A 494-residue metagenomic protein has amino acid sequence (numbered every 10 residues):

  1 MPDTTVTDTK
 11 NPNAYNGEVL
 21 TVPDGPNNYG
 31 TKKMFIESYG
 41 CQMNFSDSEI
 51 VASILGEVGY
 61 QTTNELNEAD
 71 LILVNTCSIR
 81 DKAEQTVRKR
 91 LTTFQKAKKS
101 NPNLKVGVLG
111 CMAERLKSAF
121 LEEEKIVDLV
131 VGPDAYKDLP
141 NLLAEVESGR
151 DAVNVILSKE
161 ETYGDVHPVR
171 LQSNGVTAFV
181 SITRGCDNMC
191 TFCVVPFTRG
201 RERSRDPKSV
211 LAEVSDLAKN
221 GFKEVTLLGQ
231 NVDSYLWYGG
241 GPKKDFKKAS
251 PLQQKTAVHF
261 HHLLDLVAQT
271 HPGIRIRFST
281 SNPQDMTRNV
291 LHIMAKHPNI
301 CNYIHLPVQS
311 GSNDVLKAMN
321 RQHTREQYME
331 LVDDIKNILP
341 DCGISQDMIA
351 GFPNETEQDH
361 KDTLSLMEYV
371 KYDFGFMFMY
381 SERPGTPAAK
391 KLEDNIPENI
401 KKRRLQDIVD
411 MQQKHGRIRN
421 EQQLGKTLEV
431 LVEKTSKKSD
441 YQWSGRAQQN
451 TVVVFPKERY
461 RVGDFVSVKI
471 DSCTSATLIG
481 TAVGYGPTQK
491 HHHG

Functional and structural regions predicted by a protein language model:
M1-Y235, H259, E326-N337, K361 (+5 more regions): Proteins enriched for Cys/Gly/acidic motifs involved in redox and nucleic-acid/cofactor modification
P2-T7, L20, A388-G494: Terminal RNA-binding accessory module
N103-G107, R115, K219-H360, E368: Conserved SAM/AdoMet-binding glycine-rich loop
Q172-V176, C186-N188, I300, S310 (+5 more regions): Short flexible coil/turn linkers enriched for glycine and charged/polar residues that connect secondary-structure
C190, V210, L227, F278 (+6 more regions): Conserved, mostly hydrophobic/aromatic
G229, T280-N282, V308-S310, Q346-A350 (+6 more regions): Active-site proximal loops enriched in glycine and acidic residues that flank catalytic Cys/His/Asp and coordinate
V290-L291, T363, F455-P456: Short beta-alpha junctions and helix-cap segments that line functional grooves
N302-I304, L316-K317, I338-G343, Q358-K361 (+6 more regions): Extended hydrophobic-aromatic, low-complexity segments
